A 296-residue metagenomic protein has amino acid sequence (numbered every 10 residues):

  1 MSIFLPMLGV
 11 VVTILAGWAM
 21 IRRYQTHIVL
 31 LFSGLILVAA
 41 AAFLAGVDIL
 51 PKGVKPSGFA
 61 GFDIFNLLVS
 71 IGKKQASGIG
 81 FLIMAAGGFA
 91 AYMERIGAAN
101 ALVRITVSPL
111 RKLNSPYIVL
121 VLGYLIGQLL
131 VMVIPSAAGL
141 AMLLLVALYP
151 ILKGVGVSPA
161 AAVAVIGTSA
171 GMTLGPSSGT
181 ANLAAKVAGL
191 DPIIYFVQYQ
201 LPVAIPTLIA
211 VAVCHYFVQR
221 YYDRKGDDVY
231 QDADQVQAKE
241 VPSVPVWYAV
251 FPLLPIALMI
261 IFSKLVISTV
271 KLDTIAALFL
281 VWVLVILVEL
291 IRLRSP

Functional and structural regions predicted by a protein language model:
M1, S70-A85, V197-I209: Hydrophobic alpha-helical transmembrane segments
M1-F4, V107-S115, G167-T168, V241-V244: Short, amphipathic, aromatic/basic-enriched membrane-interface segments that mark the entry/exit of transmembrane
S2-G17, L30-L37, A41, A45-D48 (+1 more regions): Long, contiguous bundles of hydrophobic transmembrane helices that form the permeation core of multi-pass
A19-V29, L152-A161, L293-S295: Membrane-helix interface "capping/anchor" motifs
V29-L37, A162-S169: Central hydrophobic cores of alpha-helical transmembrane segments in multi-pass integral membrane proteins
I49-I71, A185-Y195, K264-L272: Membrane-interface helix termini and inter-helical loops of multi-pass transporters
G53-P150, S295-P296: Membrane-embedded alpha-helical segments and adjacent helix-loop junctions characteristic of multi-pass solute
G127-L144, Y149, G154-V197, T207-Y216: Alpha-helical transmembrane segments and, especially, the helix-loop junctions at the ends of these helices
